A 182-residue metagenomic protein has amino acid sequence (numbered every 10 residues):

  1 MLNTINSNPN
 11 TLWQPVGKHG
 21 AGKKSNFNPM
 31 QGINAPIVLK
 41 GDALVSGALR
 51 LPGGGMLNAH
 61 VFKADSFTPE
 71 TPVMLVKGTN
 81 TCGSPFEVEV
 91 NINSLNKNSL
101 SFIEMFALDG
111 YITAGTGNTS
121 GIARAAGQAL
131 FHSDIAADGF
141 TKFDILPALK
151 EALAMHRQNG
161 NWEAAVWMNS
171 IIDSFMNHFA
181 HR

Functional and structural regions predicted by a protein language model:
M1-R182: Type III/flagellar secretion export determinants
